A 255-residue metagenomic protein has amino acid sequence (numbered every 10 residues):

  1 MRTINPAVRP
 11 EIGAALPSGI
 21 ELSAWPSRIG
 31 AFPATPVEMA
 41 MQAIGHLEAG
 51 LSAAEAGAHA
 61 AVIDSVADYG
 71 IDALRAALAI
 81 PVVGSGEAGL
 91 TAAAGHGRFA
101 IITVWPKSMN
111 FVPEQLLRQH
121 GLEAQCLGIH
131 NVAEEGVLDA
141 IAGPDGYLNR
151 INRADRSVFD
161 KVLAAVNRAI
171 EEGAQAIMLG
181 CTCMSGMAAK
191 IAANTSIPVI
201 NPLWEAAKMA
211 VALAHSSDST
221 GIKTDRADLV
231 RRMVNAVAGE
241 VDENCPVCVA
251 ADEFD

Functional and structural regions predicted by a protein language model:
R2-T3, A94-E134, I141, A212-D255: Short, glycine-/small-residue-rich phosphate/pyrophosphate-handling segment
A7-I20: A short, Lys/Arg-enriched amphipathic alpha-helix followed by its capping loop at the start of a domain
E21-E48, L138-P144: N-terminal beta-loop-helix "entrance" segment that forms/cooperates in small-molecule cofactor or anionic ligand
P36-S52, A154-A164: Glycine-rich, highly charged phosphate/nucleotide-binding loops
E55-S65, A174-T182: Periplasmic-binding protein-like
R75-H96, A192-A210: Short, acidic/small-residue loops that bind anionic groups at enzyme active sites
L117-G180: Active-site rim beta-loop-alpha module in soluble metabolic enzymes
N167, Q175-M178, T182-N194, V199-I200: A C-terminal functional module that forms or caps the active site or interfaces directly with catalytic machinery
